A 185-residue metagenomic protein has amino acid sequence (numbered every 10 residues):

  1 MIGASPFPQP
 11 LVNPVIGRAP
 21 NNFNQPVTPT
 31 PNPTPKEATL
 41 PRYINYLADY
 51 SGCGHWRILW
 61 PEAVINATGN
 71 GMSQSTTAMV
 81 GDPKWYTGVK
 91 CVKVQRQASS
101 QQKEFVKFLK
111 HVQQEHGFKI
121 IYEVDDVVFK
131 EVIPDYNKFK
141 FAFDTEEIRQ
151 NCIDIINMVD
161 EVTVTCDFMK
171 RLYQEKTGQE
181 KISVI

Functional and structural regions predicted by a protein language model:
I2, F7, L11, V15-I16 (+2 more regions): Hydrophobic/aromatic hotspots within intrinsically disordered, low-complexity regions
R18-N22, P26-S99, D135: N-terminal pre-catalytic "stem/leader" segment of glycosyltransferase-like enzymes
Q95-E115, V124, F129-E131: An aromatic- and histidine-rich active-site surface loop
H111, E115, A142-V162: Membrane-proximal helix-turn-helix segments that form the acceptor-binding/catalytic region of lipid-linked
Q114-K119, Q179-E180: A short helix->loop->beta-strand "cap" motif at the edges of active sites that frequently abuts
Y122-R149: Acceptor-binding helix/loop patch of EC 2.4 sugar-transfer enzymes, predominantly nucleotide-sugar-dependent
N157-Q174, G178-I185: Donor nucleotide-sugar binding/catalytic pocket of nucleotide-sugar-dependent glycosyltransferases
